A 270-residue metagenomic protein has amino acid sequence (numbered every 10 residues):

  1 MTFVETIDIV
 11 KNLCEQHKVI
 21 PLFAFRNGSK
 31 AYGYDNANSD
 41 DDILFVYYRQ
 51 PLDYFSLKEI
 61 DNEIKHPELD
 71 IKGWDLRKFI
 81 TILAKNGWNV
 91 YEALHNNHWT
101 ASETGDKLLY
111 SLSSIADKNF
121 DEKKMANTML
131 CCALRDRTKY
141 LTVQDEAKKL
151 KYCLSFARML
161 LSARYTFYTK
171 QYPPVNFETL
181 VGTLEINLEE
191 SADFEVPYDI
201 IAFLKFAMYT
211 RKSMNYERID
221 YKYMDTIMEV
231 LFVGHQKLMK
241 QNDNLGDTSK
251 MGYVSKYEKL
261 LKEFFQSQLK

Functional and structural regions predicted by a protein language model:
M1-F25: Helical scaffold of the NTase/Pol beta-like nucleotidyltransferase catalytic core
M1-T6, I71, D75, K148 (+1 more regions): Soluble or luminal CAZymes and related metallo-dependent hydrolases
V19, N36-N38, K151: A generic fold-level signal
G28-L69: Catalytic metal-binding acidic patch
Y47, L83, L160-F167, L184 (+2 more regions): Generic structural signal for hydrophobic core residues of well-folded globular domains
F55-D136: A basic- and aromatic-enriched beta-loop-alpha substructure that forms the phosphate/nucleotide- and DNA/RNA-contacting
Y110-G252: Conserved nucleotidyltransferase catalytic core and NTase-mimicking acidic/glycine-rich helix/loop elements in nucleic
G246-K270: Acidic, carboxylate-rich catalytic segments that either coordinate divalent cations
